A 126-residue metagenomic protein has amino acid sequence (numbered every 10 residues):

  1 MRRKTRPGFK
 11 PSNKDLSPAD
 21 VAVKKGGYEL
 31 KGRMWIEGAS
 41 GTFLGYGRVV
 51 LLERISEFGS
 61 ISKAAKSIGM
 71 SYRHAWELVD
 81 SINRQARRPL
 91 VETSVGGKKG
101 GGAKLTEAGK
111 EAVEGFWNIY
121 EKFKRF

Functional and structural regions predicted by a protein language model:
M1-D20: General nucleic-acid-binding
G26-S40: Short, Lys/Arg-enriched N-terminal segment that forms or immediately precedes the first helix of a structured domain
T42-L52: Short alpha-helical elements of helix-turn-helix
F58-A65: Short helix-boundary/capping micro-motifs
G69-S71: Central "turn" residue of the DNA-binding helix-turn-helix
L78: Residues within the DNA-recognition helix of helix-turn-helix
R84-P89: Residue cluster at the C-terminal edge of the helix-turn-helix DNA-binding motif
T93-N118: Basic, amphipathic "hinge/linker" alpha-helix immediately C-terminal to the N-terminal HTH DNA-binding motif
